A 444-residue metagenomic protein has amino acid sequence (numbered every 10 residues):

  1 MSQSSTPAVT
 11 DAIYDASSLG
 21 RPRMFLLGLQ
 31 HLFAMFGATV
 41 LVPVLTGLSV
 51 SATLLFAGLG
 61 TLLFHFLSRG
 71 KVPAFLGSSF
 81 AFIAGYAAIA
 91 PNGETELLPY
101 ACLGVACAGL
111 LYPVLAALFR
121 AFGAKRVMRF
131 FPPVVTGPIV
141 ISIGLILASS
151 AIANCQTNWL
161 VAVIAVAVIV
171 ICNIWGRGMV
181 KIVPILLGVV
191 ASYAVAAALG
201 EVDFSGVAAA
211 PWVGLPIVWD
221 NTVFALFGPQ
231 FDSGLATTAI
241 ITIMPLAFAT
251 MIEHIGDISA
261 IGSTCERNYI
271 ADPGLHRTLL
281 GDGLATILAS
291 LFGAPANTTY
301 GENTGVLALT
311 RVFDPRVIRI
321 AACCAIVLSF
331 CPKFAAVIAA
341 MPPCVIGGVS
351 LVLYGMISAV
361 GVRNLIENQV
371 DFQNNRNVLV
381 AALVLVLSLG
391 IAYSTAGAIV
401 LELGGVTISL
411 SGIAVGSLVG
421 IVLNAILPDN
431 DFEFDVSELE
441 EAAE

Functional and structural regions predicted by a protein language model:
M1-L26, F204-G228, S263-I270, A425-E444: Intrinsically disordered, low-complexity non-transmembrane regions of multi-pass membrane transporters
M1-L76, A81-T95: N-terminal signal-anchor module of multipass membrane proteins
P7-V9, F36-T39, A165-C172, V183 (+4 more regions): Juxtamembrane interface elements at the cytosolic ends of transmembrane helices in multi-pass membrane proteins
I13-P22, G47-H65, K71, T242-P315 (+1 more regions): Membrane-embedded helical hairpins/re-entrant loop segments and their flanking transmembrane helices within multi-pass
P22-A38, V161-A165, V183-P184, L215-D257 (+1 more regions): Hydrophobic, membrane-embedded alpha-helices of multi-pass small-molecule transporters
V40-L45, F75-A88, G256-C265, N297-L309 (+2 more regions): Re-entrant/interfacial helical elements at transmembrane boundaries that shape and gate the permeation pathway
Y86-G93, N173, N303-I318, C324-S329: Interfacial segments of multi-pass membrane proteins
E96-G206, A322-S437: Membrane-embedded alpha-helical modules
